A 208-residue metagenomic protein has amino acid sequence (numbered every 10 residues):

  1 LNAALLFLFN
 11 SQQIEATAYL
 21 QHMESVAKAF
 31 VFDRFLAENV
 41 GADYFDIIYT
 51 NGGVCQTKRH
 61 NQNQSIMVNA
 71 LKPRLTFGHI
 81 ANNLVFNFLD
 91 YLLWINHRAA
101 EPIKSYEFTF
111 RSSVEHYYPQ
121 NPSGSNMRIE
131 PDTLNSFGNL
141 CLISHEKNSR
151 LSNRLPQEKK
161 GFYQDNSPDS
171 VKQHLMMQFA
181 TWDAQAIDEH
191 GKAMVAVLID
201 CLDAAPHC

Functional and structural regions predicted by a protein language model:
L1-C208: Flexible coil/loop and intrinsically disordered segments
